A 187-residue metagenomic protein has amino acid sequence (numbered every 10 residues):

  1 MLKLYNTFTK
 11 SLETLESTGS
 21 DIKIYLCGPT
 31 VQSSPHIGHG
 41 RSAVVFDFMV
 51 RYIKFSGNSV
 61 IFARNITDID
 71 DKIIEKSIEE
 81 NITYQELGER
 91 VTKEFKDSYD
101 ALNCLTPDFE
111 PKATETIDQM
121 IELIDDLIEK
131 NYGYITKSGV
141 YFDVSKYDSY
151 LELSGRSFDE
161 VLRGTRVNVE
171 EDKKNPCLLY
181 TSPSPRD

Functional and structural regions predicted by a protein language model:
M1-R186: NTP-dependent nucleotidyl-transfer catalytic core
